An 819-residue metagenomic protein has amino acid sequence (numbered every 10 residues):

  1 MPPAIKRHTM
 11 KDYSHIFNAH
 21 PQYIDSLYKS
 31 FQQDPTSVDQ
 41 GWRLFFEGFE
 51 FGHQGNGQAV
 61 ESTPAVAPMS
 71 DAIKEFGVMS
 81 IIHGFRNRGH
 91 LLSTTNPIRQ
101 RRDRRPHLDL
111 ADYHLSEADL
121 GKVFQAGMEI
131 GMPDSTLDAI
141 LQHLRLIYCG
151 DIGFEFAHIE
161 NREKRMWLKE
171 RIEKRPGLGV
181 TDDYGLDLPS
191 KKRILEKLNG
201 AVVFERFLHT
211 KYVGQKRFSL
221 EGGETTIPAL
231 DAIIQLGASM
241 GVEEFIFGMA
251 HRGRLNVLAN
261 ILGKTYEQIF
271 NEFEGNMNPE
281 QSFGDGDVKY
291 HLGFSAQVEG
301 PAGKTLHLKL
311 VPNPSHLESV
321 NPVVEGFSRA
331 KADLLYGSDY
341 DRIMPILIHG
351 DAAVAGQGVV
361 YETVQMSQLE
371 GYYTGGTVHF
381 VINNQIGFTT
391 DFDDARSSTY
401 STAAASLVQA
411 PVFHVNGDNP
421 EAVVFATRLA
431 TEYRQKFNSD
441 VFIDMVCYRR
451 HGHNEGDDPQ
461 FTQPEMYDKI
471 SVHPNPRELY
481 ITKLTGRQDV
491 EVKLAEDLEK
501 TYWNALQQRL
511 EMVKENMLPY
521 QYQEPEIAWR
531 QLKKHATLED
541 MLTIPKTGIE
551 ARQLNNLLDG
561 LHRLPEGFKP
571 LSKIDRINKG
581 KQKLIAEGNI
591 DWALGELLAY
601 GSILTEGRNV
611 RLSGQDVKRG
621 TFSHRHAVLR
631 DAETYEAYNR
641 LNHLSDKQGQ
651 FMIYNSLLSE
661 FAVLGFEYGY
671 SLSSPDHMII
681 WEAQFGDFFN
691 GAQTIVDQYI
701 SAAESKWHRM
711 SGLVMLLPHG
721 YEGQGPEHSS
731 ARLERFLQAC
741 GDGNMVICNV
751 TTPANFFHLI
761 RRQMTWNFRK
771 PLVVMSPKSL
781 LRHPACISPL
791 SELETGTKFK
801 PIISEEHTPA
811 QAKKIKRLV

Functional and structural regions predicted by a protein language model:
H8-F49: Subset of Sec-pathway N-terminal targeting signals
H15-N18, M69, R217-E224, H307-E318 (+11 more regions): Alpha-helix capping and helix-loop boundary segments enriched in small/acidic/polar residues
G52-T226, V242: Extended, charge-enriched "interface" segments that sit outside catalytic cores
I73-H83, H90-V123, A139-Q142, V202 (+3 more regions): Flexible, glycine-rich loop/tail regions that form catalytic "lids" or insertion modules at the edges of active sites
G177, D182-F204, G275-E325, R329-Y336 (+2 more regions): Active-site cores of enzymes that catalyze phosphoryl transfer or operate on phosphate-rich substrates
V203, F207-E267, N578, Q582 (+1 more regions): Active-site pocket-lining segments that scaffold enzyme catalytic pockets across diverse folds
Q235, E243-Q409, F413, F622-S674: Cofactor-binding active-site loop characterized by glycine-rich and histidine/acidic residues
G387-S398, S406-F442, V446-G452, Q460: Conserved phosphate-handling catalytic cores of large alpha/beta enzymes
